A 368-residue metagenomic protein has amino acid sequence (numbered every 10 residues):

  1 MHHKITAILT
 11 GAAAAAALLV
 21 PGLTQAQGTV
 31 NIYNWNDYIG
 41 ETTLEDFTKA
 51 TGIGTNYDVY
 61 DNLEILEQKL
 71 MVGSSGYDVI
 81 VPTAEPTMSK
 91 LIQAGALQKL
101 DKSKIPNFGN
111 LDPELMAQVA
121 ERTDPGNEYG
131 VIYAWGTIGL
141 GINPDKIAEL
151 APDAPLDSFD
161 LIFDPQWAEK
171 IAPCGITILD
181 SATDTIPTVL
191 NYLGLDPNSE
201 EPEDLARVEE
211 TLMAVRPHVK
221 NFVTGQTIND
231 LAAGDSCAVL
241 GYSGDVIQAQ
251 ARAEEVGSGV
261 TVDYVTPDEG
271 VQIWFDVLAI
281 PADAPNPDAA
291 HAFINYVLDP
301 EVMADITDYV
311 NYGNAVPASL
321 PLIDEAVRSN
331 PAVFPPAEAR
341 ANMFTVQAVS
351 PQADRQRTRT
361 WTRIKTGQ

Functional and structural regions predicted by a protein language model:
P21-L23: N-terminal signal peptide c-region/cleavage motif recognized by signal peptidases
Q27-I92, N229: Early extracytoplasmic/lumenal segment of secretory-pathway proteins
E67, E85-W135, A154-F163: Hinge/lid segment of periplasmic solute-binding proteins
L91-K99, Q118-V119, D124-N127, A249-V265 (+1 more regions): Ligand-binding "clamshell"
Q98-G109, D160, V256-Q272, P281-A284: Short beta-strand->loop
T177-V189, L193-D263: Ligand-binding pocket segment of bilobal, Venus flytrap-like solute-binding proteins
N229, A337-Q368: Conserved C-terminal helix/tail region of periplasmic/extracytoplasmic solute-binding proteins
D276, P281-N342: Mature extracytoplasmic/periplasmic domains
